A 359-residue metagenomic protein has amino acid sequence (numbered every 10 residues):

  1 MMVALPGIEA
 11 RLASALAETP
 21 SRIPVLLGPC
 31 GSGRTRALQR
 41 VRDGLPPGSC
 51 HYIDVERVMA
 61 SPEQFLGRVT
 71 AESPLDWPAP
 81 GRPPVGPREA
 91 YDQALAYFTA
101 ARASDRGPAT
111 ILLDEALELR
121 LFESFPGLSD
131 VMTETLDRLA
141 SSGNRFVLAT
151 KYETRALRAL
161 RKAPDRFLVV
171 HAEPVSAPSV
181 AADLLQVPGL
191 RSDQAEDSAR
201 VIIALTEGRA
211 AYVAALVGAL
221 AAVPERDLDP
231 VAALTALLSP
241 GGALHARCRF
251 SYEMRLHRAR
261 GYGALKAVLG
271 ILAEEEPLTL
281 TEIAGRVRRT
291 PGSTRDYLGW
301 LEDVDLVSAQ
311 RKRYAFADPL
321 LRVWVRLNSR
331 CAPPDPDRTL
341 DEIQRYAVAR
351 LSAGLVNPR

Functional and structural regions predicted by a protein language model:
M1-A13: N-terminal pre-P-loop "Q-motif" helix
S21-Q39: Walker A/P-loop nucleotide-binding motif
L27-G28, H51-A60: A short hydrophobic beta-strand->loop->alpha-helix junction that borders the nucleotide-binding pocket of P-loop NTPases
A60-R82: Conserved NTP-binding/hydrolysis module of P-loop NTPases
E89-T154, R158-K162: Conserved Walker B catalytic segment
H171-D197, L216: Conserved small helical "lid"/interfacial subdomain of P-loop NTPases
A214-S293, R338-I343: Winged-helix-like regulatory helical subdomains adjacent to P-loop NTPase cores
L320-A349: Short, amphipathic alpha-helical interaction segments positioned at domain boundaries
